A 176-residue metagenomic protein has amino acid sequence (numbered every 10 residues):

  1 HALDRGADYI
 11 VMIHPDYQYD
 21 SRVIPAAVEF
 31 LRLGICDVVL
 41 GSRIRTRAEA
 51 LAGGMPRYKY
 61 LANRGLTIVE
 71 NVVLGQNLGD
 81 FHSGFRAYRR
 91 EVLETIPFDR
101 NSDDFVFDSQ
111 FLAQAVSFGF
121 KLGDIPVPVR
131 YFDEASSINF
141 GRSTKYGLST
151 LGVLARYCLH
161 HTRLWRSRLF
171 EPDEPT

Functional and structural regions predicted by a protein language model:
H1-R5, Y9, S21-F105, F132-G141 (+1 more regions): Acceptor/aglycone-binding surface of glycosyltransferases and processive sugar-polymer synthases
Y17-Q18: Acidic metal-phosphate-binding loop of nucleotide-sugar-dependent transferases
G75, D99-T176: Hydrophobic helical membrane-anchoring modules
